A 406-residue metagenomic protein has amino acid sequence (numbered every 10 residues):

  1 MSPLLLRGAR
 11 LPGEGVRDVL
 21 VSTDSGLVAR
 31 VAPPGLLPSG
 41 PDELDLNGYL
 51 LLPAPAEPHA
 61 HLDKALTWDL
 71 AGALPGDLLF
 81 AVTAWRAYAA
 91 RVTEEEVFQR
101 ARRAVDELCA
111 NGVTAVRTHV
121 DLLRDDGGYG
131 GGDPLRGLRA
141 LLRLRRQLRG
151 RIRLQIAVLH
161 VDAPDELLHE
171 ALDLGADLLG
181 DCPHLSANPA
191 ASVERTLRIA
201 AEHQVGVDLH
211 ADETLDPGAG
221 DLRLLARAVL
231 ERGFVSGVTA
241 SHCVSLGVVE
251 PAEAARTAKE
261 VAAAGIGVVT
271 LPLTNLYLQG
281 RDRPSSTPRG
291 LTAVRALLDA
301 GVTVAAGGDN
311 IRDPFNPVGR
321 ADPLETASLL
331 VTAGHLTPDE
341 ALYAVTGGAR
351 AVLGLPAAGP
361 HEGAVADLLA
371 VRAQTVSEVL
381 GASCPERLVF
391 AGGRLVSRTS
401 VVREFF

Functional and structural regions predicted by a protein language model:
M1-L52: Histidine-rich, glycine-flanked metal-binding segment
A9, G26, G48, H59 (+10 more regions): Divalent metal-coordination and catalytic microenvironments
Y49-A71, T214-L215: Di-metal (Zn2+ and/or Mg2+/Mn2+) metal-binding site signature of metallo-dependent hydrolases with the MBL/beta-CASP
A65-V97, E170, G175-A176, H203 (+4 more regions): Active-site gating loops and adjacent loop-to-helix segments of metal-dependent hydrolytic enzymes
W68-H119, D125, G131-Q147, H169: Alpha-helical scaffold segments that flank or form the walls of functional sites
R136-Q147, D162-G267, P284-V304, A358: Histidine/acidic residue-rich metal-binding segments in metalloenzymes
R227-V238, T274, L278, P288-A373: His/Asp/Glu-enriched, well-ordered alpha-helical/loop segment that forms or immediately abuts the divalent-metal
G347, E362-F406: C-terminal cap of metal-dependent C-N hydrolases
